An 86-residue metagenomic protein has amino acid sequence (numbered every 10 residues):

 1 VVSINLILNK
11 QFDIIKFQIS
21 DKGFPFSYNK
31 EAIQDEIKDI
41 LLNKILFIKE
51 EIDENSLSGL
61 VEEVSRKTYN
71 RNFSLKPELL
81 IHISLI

Functional and structural regions predicted by a protein language model:
V1-I86: Acidic/His-rich, metal-assisted hydrolase cores and their charged scaffolds
